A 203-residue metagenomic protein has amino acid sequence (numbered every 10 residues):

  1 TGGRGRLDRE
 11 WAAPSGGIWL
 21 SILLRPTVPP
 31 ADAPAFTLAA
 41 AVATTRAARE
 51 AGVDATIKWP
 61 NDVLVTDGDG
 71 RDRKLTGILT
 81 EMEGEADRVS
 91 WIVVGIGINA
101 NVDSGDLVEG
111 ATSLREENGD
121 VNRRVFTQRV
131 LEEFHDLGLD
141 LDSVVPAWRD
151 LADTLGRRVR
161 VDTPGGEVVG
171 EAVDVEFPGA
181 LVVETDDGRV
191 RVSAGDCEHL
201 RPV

Functional and structural regions predicted by a protein language model:
G3: Phosphate/pyrophosphate-binding loops and the adjoining catalytic core of nucleotide-dependent enzymes
L7-G17, S21-V203: Catalytic beta-strand/loop module used to bind and position nucleotide/cofactor moieties in cofactor-attachment
